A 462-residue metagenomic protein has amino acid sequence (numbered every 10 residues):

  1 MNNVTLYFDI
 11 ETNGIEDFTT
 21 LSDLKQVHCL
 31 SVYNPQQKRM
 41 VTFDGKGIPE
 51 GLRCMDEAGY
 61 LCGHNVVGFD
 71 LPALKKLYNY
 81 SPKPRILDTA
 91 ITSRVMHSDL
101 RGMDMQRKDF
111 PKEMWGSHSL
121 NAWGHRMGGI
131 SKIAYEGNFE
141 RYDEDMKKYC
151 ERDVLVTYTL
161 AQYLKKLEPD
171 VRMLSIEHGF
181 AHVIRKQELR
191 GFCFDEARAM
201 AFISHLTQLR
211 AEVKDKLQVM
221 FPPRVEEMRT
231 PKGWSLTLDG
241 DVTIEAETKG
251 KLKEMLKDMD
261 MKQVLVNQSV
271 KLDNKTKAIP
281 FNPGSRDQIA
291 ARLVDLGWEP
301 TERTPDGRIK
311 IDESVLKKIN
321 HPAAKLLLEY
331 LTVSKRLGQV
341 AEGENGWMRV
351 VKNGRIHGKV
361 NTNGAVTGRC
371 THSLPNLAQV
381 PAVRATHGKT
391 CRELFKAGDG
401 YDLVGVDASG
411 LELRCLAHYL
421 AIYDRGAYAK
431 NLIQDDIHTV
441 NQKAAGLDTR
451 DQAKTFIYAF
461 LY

Functional and structural regions predicted by a protein language model:
M1-E11, E16, S22-L24, C29 (+6 more regions): Conserved "right-hand" nucleotidyltransferase catalytic core of DNA-directed polymerases
E16, K25-H28, V32-G45, R53 (+6 more regions): Active-site-proximal helix-loop-helix substrate-binding element of RNase H-like nuclease domains
D56-L61, P82, K277-I279, G400-V404: Short active-site oxyanion
V67-N79, S93-L100, Q288-G297, S409-D424: Short active-site loop/helix that positions an aromatic residue
Y80-P82, L167, R224, I422-A427 (+1 more regions): Secondary-structure transition/capping motifs at alpha-helix termini and the adjoining loop/turn into the next element
S81-P84, M103, A211, W298-T304 (+1 more regions): Cytochrome P450 catalytic domain signature, combining two hallmark sequence patches
H357-G358, T362-A365, N441-Y462: Conserved catalytic core of nucleic-acid polymerases
A408-G446: Basic, low-complexity segments
